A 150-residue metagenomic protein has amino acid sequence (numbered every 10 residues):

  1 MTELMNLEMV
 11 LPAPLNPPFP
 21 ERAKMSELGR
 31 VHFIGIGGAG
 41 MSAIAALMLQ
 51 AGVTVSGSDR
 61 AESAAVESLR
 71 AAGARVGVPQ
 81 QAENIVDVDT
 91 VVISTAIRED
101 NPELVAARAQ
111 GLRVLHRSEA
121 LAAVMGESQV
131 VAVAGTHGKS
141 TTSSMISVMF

Functional and structural regions predicted by a protein language model:
M1-A74, D87, V91, A109-L112 (+1 more regions): ATP-dependent carboxylate-amine ligase
P20-K24, Q80-E83, A120-A123: Short, flexible, glycine/charge-rich loop motifs used to bind or transfer phosphoryl groups or to couple energy/partner
H32, Q80, H137-G138: Histidine-centered active-site/metal-ligand motif
L47-Q50, R70, N84, T95-F150: Phosphate-binding loop of NTP-binding sites
D59-S63, Q80-A82, T95-E99: Short, polar loop motifs at secondary-structure junctions
R75-P79: A conserved beta-strand/loop element that lines the FAD pocket in flavoprotein oxidoreductases
